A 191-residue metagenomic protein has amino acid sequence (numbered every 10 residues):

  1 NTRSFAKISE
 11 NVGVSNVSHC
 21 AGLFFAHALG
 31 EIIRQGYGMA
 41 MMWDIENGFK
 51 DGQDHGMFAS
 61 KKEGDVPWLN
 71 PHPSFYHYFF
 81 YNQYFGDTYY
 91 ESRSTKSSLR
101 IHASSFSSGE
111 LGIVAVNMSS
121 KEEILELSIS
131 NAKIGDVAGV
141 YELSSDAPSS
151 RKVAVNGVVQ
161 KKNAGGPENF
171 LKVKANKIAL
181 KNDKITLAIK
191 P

Functional and structural regions predicted by a protein language model:
N1-F85, Y89-S108: Aromatic/acidic polysaccharide-binding cleft in carbohydrate-active enzymes
A6-K7, D51-G52, T88-Y90, V114 (+3 more regions): Extended hydrophobic-aromatic, low-complexity segments
F49, G64-P67, S128-I129, V137-Y141 (+1 more regions): Glycine-rich loops and low-complexity Gly/Arg-rich segments that provide flexible linkers or classic glycine-based
G56-F58, G86, N131, G157 (+1 more regions): Glycine-centered flexibility motif
L69, I189-K190: Extracellular interaction modules
Y90-S94, E123-I129, N176-I178, D183-L187: Generic detection of short hydrophobic beta-strand segments and adjacent strand-loop junctions
S97-D136, V140-A147, P191: Carbohydrate-binding surface patches
I134-I185, I189: Acidic, Ser/Thr/Pro-rich beta/coil linker or hinge segments at domain junctions
